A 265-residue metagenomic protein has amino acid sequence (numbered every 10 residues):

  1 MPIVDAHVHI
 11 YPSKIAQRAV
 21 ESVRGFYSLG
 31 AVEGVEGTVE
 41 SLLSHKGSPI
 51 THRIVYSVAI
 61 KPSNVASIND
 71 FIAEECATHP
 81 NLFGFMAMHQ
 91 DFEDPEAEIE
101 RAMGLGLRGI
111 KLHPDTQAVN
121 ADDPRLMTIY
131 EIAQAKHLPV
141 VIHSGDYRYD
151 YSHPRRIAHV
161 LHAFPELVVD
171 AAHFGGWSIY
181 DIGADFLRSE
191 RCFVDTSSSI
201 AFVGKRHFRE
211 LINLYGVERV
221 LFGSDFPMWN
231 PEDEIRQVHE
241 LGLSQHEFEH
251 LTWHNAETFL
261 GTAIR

Functional and structural regions predicted by a protein language model:
M1-S48, H52, L214-R219, E232-R265: Mid-to-C-terminal alpha-helical segments outside catalytic/metal-binding sites
H7, K46, I72, A102 (+8 more regions): Conserved, mostly hydrophobic/aromatic
V8-I10, S57, M86-Q90, L112-P114 (+4 more regions): A cross-domain feature marking catalytic cores of carbohydrate-active enzymes and several ubiquitous metabolic/repair
Y11-K14, I60-S63, Q90-D94, Q117 (+4 more regions): Active-site environment of divalent metal-dependent phosphoester hydrolases
S41-K46, I68-E75, E98-A102, R125-I129 (+4 more regions): A general structural detector for well-ordered alpha-helical segments in enzyme core domains, enriched
T51-H52, I60-V141, Y147, R188 (+1 more regions): Active-site gating/metal-coordination segments in enzymes
R108-G109, D123-L221: Catalytic pocket-lining loop regions of alpha/beta-barrel enzymes, especially the amidohydrolase/enolase/GH5 lineages
P114-Q117, S197, F202, E249-H254: A generic structural motif
